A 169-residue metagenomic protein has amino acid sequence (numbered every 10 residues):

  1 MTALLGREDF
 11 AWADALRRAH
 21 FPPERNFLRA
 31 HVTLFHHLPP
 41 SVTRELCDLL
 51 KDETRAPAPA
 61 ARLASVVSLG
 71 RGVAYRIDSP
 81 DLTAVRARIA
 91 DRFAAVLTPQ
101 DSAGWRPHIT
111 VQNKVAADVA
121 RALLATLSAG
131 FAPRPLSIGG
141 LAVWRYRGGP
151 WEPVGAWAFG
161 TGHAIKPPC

Functional and structural regions predicted by a protein language model:
M1-A60, S79-G140, P150-C169: Basic, often amphipathic N-terminal segments
L69-R71, P150: Short acidic/glycine-enriched loop/turn segments that link adjacent beta-strands
R71-R76, D101: Charge-rich, low-complexity N-terminal segments
